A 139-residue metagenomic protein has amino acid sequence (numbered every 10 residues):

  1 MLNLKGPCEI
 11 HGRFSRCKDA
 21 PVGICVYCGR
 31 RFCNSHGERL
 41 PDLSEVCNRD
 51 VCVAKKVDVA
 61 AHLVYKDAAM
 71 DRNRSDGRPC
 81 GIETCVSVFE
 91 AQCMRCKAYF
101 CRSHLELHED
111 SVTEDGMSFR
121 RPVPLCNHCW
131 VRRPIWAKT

Functional and structural regions predicted by a protein language model:
M1-P7, V46-S75, R121-L125, R132-T139: Short, intrinsically disordered terminal segments enriched in charged and Pro/Gly residues
M1-Y27, F32: Ordered, small/hydrophobic-rich secondary-structure cores
C8-H11, C25-C28, S44-D50, G77-I82 (+2 more regions): Short cysteine-rich clusters marking metal-coordination/redox-active sites
I10, D19, S35, R49 (+5 more regions): Disulfide-rich extracellular modules and peptides
G12-F14, V64-R72, C80-I82: Short, intrinsically disordered linker segments that flank or connect zinc-binding domains
R16-V26, G37-E38, V86-C96: Canonical RING-type zinc finger of E3 ubiquitin-protein ligases
Y27-V51, R95-D115: Cys/His-coordinated zinc-finger cores
R72-T139: Long, contiguous alpha-helical scaffold regions
